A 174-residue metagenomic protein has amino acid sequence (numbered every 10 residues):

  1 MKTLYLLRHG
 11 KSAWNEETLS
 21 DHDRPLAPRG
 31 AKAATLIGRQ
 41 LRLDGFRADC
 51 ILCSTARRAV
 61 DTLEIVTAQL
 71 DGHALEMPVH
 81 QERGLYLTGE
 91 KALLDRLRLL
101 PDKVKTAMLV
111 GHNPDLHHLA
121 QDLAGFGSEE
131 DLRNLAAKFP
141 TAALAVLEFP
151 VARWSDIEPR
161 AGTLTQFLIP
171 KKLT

Functional and structural regions predicted by a protein language model:
K2-G84, F139, T174: Active-site-proximal alpha-helix that buttresses catalytic centers in soluble enzyme cores
L4, T106-M108, L144: Residue-level preference for the first positions of well-ordered beta-strands
D44-F46, L100-K105: Glycine-rich phosphate-binding loop signature in dinucleotide/nucleotide-binding domains
T62-V66, L93, L119-A120: Hydrophobic packing residues within well-ordered alpha-helices of enzyme cores
G84-D102: Short phosphate-binding loop-to-helix
V104-A124: A glycine-rich beta-strand to alpha-helix segment that forms a phosphate/ribose-binding loop at ligand/cofactor sites
A124-T165: Domain-level recognition of soluble alpha/beta enzyme cores, biased toward histidine phosphatases/phosphomutases
Q166-T174: Short, cationic low-complexity segments
